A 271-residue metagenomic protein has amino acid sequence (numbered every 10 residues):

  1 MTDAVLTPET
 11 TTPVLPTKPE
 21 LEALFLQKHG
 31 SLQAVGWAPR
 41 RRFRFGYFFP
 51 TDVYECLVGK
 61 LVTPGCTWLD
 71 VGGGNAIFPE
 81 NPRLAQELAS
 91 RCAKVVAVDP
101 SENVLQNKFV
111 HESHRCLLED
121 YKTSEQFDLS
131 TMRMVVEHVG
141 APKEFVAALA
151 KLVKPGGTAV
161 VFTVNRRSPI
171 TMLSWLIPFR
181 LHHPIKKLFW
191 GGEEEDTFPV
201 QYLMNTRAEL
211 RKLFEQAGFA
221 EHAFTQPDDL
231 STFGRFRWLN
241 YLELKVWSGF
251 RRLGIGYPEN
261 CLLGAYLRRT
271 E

Functional and structural regions predicted by a protein language model:
M1-L15: Short, intrinsically disordered terminal tails adjacent to the first/last structured region
K18-P19, M132: Long, positively charged, glycine-interspersed low-complexity recognition regions
E22-K60: Class I SAM-dependent methyltransferase Rossmann-like catalytic core, especially the SAM/SAH-binding loop
L24, K28, G140-K151, T158-T270: S-adenosyl-L-methionine-dependent methyltransferase catalytic module, highlighting the catalytic core
R44-F45, G72, D196-F198: Short, contiguous strand/loop micro-motifs
Y47-T51, I77-F78, L203: A conditional alpha-helix N-cap/helix-loop micro-motif detector
D52-C56, Q86, N205-A208, K212: A structural signal for well-ordered alpha-helical segments within the folded catalytic domains of diverse enzymes
K60-M172, L263-T270: Conserved SAM-binding loop
